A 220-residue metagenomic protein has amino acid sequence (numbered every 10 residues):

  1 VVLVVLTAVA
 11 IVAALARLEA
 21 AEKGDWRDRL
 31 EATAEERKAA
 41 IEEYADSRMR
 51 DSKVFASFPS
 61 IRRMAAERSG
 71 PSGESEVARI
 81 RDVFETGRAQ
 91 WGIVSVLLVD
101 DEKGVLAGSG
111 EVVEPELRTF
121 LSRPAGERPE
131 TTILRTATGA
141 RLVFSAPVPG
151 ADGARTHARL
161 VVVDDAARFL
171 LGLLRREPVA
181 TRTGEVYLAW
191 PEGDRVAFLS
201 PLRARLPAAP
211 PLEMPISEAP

Functional and structural regions predicted by a protein language model:
V1, R205-P220: Short, intrinsically disordered, charge-balanced linker/junction segments flanking boundaries in proteins
V2-S72, A89-V94, G139-A146: Juxtamembrane extracytoplasmic/periplasmic/luminal helical "stalk" adjacent to the first N-terminal
L6-T7, A14-E19, I61-M64, G110-V112 (+2 more regions): Generic detector of short, locally flexible boundary/turn motifs and exposed helical patches
R27, E31, E42, K53 (+8 more regions): Generic detector of well-ordered alpha-helical segments enriched in charged/polar residues, highlighting helical
K38, E42, V163, L188-W190 (+1 more regions): Amphipathic alpha-helical bundle/coiled-coil segments
K53, S95-L97, E185-Y187: Conserved beta-strand cores of small sensory beta-sandwich domains that regulate signal transduction, primarily PAS/PAC
G70, E74-G92, E102, E111-L142 (+1 more regions): Solvent-exposed, extracytoplasmic
